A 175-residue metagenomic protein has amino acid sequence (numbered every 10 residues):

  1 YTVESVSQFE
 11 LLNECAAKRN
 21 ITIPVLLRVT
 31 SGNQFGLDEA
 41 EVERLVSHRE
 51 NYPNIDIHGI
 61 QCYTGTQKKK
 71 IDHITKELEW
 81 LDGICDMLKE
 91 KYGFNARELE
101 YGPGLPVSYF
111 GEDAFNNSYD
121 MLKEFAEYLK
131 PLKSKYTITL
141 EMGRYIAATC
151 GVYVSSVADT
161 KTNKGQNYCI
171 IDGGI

Functional and structural regions predicted by a protein language model:
Y1-E98, E124, Y128: Active-site-proximal beta-alpha core segment in soluble small-molecule metabolic enzymes
T66, D72-I175: C-terminal active-site-proximal or functional interface alpha/beta core segments in diverse enzymes
